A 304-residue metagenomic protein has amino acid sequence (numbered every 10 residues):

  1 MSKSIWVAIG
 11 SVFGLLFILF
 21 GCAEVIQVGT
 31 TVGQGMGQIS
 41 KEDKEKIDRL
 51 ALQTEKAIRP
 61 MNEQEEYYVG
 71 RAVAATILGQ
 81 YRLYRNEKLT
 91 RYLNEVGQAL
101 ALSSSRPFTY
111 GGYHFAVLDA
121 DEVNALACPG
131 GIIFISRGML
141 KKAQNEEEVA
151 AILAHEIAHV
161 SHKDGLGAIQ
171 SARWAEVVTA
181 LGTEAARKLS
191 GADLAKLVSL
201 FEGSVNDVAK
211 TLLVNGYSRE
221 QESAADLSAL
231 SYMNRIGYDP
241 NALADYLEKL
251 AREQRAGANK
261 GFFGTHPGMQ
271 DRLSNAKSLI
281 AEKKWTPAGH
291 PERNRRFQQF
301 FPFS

Functional and structural regions predicted by a protein language model:
M1-G10: Bacterial N-terminal signal peptides that target proteins for export
S2, C22-S304: A Zn2+-metalloprotease active-site environment signal
G10-L19: Bacterial N-terminal signal peptides
